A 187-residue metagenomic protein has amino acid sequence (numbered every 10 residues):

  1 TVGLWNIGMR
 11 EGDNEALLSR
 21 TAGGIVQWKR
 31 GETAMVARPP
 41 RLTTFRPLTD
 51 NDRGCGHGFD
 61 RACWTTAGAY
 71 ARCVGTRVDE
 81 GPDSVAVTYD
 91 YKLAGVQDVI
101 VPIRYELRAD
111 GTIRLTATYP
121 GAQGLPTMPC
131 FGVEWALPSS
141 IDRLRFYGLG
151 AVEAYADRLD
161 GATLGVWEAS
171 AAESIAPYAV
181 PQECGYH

Functional and structural regions predicted by a protein language model:
T1-H187: Beta-strand/loop-rich accessory regions of lumenal/periplasmic or secreted enzymes, predominantly carbohydrate-active
